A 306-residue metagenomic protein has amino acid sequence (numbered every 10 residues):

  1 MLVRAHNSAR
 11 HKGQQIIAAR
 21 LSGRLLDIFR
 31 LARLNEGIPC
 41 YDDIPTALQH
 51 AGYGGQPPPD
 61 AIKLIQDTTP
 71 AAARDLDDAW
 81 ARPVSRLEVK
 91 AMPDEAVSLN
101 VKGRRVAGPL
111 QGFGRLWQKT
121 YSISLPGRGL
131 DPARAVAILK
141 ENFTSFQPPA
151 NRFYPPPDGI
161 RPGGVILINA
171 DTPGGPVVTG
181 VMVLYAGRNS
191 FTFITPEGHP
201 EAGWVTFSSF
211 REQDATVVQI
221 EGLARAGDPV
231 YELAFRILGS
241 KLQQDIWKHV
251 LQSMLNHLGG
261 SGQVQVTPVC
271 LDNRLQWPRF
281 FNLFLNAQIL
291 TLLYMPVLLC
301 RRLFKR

Functional and structural regions predicted by a protein language model:
M1-I38: Amphipathic alpha-helical interaction surfaces in cytosolic regulatory modules
C40-K63: A charged, well-structured terminal subsegment
L64-T172, F281-A287, T291-R306: Hydrophobic ligand-binding cavity/cleft-lining segments
I168, F191-I194, V218-I220: Short hydrophobic/aromatic-rich beta-strand segments that constitute the beta-sheet cores of beta-sandwich/beta-barrel
P173-Q213: Hydrophobic-ligand binding "helix-grip"
G198-L242: Beta-strand/loop substructures that line and gate deep hydrophobic ligand-binding cavities in soluble
G227, Y231-V269: A conserved amphipathic terminal alpha-helix motif
N256-L293: Short, highly charged C-terminal tails/helix-capping segments
